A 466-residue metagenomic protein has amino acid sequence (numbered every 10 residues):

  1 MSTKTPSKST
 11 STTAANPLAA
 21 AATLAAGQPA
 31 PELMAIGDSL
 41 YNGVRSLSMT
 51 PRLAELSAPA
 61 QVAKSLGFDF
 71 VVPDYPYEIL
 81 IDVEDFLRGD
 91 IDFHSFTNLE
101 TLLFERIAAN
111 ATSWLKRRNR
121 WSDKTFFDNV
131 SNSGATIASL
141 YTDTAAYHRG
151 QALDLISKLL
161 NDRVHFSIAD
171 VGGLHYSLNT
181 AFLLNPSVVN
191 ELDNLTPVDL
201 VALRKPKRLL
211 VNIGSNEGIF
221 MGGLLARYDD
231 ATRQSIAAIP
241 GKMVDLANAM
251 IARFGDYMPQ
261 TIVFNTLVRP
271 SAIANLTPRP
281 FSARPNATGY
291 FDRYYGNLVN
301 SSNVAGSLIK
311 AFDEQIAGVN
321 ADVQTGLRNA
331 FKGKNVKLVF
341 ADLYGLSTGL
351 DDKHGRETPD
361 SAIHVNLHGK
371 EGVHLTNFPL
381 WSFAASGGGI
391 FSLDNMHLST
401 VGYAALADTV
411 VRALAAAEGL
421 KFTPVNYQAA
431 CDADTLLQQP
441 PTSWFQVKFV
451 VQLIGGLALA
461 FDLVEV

Functional and structural regions predicted by a protein language model:
A14-P29, P186-K207, A247-Y257: Short amphipathic alpha-helices and their capping/turn segments at secondary-structure boundaries
A26-E32, V44-M49, D74, F220-L225 (+2 more regions): Short, solvent-exposed loop/turn and secondary-structure capping segments
E32-I36, A58-G67, V373-Q428: Histidine-centered active-site loop/cap adjacent to the catalytic His in serine esterases/O-acetyl transfer systems
E32-V44, A60, V72-P73, D128-N129 (+5 more regions): Structural recognition of the beta-strand scaffold that forms the well-ordered cores of secreted hydrolase catalytic
S39-N42, S215-F220, V268-A272, G345-T348 (+1 more regions): Solvent-exposed loop/turn segments at secondary-structure junctions within structured extracellular/periplasmic domains
G43-G241, Y427-Q452, G456, E465: Conserved SGNH/GDSL esterase-like catalytic core that processes O-acyl groups on lipids and polysaccharides
L200-P206, K242-V263, N300-A341: A structural motif corresponding to the C-terminal end of an alpha-helix and its immediate exit/capping segment
L276-E314, T325-H397, A404, R412: Mobile gating loops/cap/lid regions near enzyme active sites that modulate substrate access
